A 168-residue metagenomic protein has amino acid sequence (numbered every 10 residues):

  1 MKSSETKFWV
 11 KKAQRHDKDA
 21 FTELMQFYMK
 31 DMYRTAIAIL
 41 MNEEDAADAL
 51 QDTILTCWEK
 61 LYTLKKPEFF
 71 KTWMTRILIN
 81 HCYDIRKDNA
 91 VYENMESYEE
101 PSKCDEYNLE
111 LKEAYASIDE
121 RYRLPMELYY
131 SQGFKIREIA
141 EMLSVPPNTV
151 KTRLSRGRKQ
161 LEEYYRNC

Functional and structural regions predicted by a protein language model:
S3-T6, D84-A116, K135: Internal acidic/polar
K12-E23, Y33-D52, P147, C168: Short, charged helix-capping/linker segments at alpha-helix termini
Q14-R15, M41, I54-F69, N89: Sigma70-family region 2
M29, Y33, I54, D119 (+2 more regions): C-terminal flanking helix
R34, D48-L55, E59, E68-N80: Structural recognition of an alpha-helix C-terminal capping motif at a helix-to-coil junction
Y62-K66, R76-M95, R156: Arg/Lys-rich amphipathic alpha helix in sigma70-family domain 2
I79, R137, L143-C168: DNA-recognition helix of helix-turn-helix
P125-Y129: A short pre-motif secondary-structure segment
